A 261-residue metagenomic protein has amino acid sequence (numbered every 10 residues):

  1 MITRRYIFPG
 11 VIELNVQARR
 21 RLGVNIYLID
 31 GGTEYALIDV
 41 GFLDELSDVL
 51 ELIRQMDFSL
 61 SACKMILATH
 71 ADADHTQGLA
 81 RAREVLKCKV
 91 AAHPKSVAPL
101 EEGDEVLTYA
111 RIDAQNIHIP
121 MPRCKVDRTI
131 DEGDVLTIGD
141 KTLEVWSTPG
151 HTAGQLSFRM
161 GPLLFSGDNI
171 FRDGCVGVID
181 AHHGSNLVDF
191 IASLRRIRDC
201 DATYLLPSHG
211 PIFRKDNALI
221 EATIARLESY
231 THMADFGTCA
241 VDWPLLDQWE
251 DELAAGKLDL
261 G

Functional and structural regions predicted by a protein language model:
I2-M56, S157-G167: Conserved beta-strand hairpin/beta-sheet module of binuclear metal-dependent hydrolase folds, prominently
I7-L14, D113-H118, D140: Short Pro/Gly-enriched beta-strand edge/turn motifs at strand-loop
P9, C88-K89, T203: A structural micro-motif
G23, L100-G103, G174-C175: Short, charged, surface-exposed secondary-structure boundary motifs
I29, D39, V49, H70 (+8 more regions): Divalent metal-coordination and catalytic microenvironments
Y35, F42-D44, V135, T142-P149 (+2 more regions): Metallo-beta-lactamase
F42-L46, R54-V135, A225, H232: Active-site HxH/HxHxD metal-binding segment of metal-dependent hydrolases
F236-G261: C-terminal regulatory/interaction regions
